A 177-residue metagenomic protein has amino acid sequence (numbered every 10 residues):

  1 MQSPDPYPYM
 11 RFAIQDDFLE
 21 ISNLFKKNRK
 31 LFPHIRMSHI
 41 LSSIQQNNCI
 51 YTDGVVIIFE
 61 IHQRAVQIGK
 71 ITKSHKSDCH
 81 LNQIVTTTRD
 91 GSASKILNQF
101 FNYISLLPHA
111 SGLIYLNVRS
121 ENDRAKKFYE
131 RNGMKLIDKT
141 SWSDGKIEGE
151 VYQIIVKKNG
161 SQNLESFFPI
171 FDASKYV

Functional and structural regions predicted by a protein language model:
P6-I21: A short beta-loop-alpha structural element at the N-terminal edge of CoA-dependent acyl/N-acetyltransferase catalytic
L19, L24-D90, L97, Y103-L107 (+1 more regions): Acetyl-CoA-dependent GNAT
T86-N98, S120-K127, R131: Conserved glycine-rich acetyl-CoA-binding loop
S105-V118: Conserved GNAT acetyl-CoA-binding A-motif
Y115-K126, W142-E148, Q153: Conserved beta-strand-loop-alpha-helix junction that forms the acyl-donor binding cleft
E130-K139: Conserved acetyl-CoA-binding loop of GNAT-fold acetyltransferases
N159-S166: Positively charged N-terminal leader segments that act as targeting/secretion signals
